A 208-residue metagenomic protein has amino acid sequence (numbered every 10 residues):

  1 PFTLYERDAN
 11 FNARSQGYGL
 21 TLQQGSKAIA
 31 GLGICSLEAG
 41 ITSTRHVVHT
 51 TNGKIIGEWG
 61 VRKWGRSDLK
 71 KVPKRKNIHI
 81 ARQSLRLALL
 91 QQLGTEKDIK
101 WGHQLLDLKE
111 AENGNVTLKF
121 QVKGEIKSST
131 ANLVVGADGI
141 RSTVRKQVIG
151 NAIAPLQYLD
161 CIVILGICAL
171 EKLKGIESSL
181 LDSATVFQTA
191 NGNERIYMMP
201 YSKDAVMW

Functional and structural regions predicted by a protein language model:
P1-L4: N-terminal Rossmann-like FAD-binding beta1-loop-alpha1 element of flavoenzymes
F11-L93, A190: Active-site-adjacent segment of FAD-dependent monooxygenases/related oxidoreductases
I55, R75, R86-W208: Conserved FAD-binding catalytic core of PHBH/FMO-like flavoproteins
